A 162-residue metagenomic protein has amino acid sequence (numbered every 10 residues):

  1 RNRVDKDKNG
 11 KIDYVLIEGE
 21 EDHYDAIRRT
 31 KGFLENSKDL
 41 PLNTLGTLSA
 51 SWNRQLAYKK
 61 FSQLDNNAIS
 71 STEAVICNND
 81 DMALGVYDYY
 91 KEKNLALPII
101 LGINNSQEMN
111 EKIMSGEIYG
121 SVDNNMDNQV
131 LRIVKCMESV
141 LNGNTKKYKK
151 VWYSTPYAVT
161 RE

Functional and structural regions predicted by a protein language model:
R1-N2, L16, T47, S115-D127: Short beta-strand elements at the ligand-binding edges of bilobed clamshell
R1-R3, M109-N110: Non-catalytic structural scaffold of enzyme domains
K6, G10-I12: Acidic, glycine-anchored loop motifs typical of Ca2+
G10, I17-E21, N36, N125-E162: Hinge/cleft segment of the Venus flytrap/periplasmic-binding protein
I12, E73, Y119: Conserved acidic residues
V15-Y24, L48-S51: Short beta-strand->loop
R29-L42: Ligand-binding cleft/hinge of the Venus flytrap
F33, L45-G46, A50-E111: Hydrophobic alpha-helical
